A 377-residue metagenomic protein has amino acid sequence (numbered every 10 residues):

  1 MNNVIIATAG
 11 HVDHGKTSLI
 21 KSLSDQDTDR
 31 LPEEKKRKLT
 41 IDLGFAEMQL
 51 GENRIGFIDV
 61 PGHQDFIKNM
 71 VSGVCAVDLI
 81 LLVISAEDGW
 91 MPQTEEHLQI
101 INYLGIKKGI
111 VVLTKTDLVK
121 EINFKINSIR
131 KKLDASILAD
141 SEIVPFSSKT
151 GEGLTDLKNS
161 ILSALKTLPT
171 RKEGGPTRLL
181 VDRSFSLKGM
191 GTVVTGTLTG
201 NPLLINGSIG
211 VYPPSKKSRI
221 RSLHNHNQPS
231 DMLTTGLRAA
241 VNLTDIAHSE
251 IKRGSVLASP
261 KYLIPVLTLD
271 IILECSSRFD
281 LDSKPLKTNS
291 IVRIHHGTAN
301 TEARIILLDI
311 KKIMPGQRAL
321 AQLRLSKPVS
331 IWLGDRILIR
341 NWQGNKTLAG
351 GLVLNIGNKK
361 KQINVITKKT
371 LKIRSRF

Functional and structural regions predicted by a protein language model:
M1-V60, G207: Conserved G1/Walker A P-loop phosphate-binding module
I6-G10, H14-S22, D65-V71, S85 (+2 more regions): P-loop/Walker A NTP-binding module and the surrounding RecA-like catalytic core of P-loop NTPases
T8, L118-F124, K131, A247-F377: C-terminal effector modules of nucleic-acid-centric enzymes and ribosome-associated factors
A9-H11, E33, R37-L39, E47-Q49 (+12 more regions): Replace "in large, NTP-powered and nucleic-acid-processing enzymes" with "in large, NTP-powered factors and other
D13, L19, K38, D59 (+9 more regions): Residue-level signature of catalytic and energy-coupling elements of molecular machines, predominantly ATP/GTP-dependent
R30, M91-P92, L118-F124, E152-D156 (+1 more regions): Switch/connector loops and helix/strand junctions flanking conserved nucleotide-binding motifs in nucleotide-processing
V60-D65, C75-L98, G105-K125: Conserved Switch II/interswitch segment of TRAFAC-class P-loop GTPases
K131-F279: Conserved catalytic-core segments of large NTP-driven translation/proteostasis enzymes
